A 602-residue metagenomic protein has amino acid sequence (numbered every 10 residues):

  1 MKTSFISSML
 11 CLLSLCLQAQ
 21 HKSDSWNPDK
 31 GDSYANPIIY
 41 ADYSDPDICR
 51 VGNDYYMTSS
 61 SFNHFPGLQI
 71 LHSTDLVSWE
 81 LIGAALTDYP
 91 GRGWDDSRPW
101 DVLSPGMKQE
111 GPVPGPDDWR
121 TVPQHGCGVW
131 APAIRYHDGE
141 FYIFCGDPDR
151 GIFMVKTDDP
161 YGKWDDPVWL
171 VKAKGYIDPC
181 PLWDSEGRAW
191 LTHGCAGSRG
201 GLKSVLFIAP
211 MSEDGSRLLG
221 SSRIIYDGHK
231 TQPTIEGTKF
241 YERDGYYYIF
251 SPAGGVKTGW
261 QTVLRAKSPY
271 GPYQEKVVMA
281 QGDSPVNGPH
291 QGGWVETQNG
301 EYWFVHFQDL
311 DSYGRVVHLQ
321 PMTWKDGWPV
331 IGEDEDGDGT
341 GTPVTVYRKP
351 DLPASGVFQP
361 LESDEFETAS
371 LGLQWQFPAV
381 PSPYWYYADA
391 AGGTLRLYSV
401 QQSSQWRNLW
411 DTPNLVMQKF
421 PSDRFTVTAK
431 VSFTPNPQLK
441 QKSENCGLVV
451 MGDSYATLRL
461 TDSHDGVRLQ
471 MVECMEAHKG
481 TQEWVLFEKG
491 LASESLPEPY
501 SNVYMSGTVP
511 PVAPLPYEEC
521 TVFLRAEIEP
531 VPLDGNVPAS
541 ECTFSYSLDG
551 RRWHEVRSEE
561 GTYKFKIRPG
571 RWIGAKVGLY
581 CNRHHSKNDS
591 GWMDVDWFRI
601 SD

Functional and structural regions predicted by a protein language model:
M1-F5: Positively charged n-region of N-terminal signal peptides that target proteins for export
L10-A19: Hydrophobic h-region of N-terminal signal peptides that target proteins for export in Gram-negative bacteria
Q20-D602: Carbohydrate-active catalytic/glycan-binding domains of CAZyme proteins, especially the secreted or lumenal ectodomains
